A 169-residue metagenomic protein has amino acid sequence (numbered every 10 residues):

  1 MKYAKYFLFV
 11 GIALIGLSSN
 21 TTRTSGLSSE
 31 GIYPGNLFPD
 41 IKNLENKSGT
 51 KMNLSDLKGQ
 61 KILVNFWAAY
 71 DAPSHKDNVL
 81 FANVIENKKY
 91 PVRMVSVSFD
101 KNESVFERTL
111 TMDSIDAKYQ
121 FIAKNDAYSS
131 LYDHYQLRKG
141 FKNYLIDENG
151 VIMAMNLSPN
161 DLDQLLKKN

Functional and structural regions predicted by a protein language model:
M1-S28: Bacterial Sec-dependent N-terminal signal peptides
R23-L54: N-terminal "domain-start" segment that seeds a small globular fold
M52-H75: Short active-site neighborhood of thiol/selenol oxidoreductases, capturing the structured segment around
L63-V64, M94, N143: Hydrophobic beta-strand anchors of alpha/beta hydrolase catalytic cores
F66-W67, V97-D100, A123: Active-site-proximal beta-strand/loop segments in catalytic clefts of secreted hydrolases
H75-D113, A127-Y132: Structural microenvironment flanking redox-active thiols in thiol-disulfide oxidoreductases
E107-E148: Short, internal strand/loop/helix patches that form the active-site neighborhood or redox-interaction surface
G140-N169: Thiol-/selenol-based redox modules, centered on thioredoxin-like and closely related oxidoreductase domains
